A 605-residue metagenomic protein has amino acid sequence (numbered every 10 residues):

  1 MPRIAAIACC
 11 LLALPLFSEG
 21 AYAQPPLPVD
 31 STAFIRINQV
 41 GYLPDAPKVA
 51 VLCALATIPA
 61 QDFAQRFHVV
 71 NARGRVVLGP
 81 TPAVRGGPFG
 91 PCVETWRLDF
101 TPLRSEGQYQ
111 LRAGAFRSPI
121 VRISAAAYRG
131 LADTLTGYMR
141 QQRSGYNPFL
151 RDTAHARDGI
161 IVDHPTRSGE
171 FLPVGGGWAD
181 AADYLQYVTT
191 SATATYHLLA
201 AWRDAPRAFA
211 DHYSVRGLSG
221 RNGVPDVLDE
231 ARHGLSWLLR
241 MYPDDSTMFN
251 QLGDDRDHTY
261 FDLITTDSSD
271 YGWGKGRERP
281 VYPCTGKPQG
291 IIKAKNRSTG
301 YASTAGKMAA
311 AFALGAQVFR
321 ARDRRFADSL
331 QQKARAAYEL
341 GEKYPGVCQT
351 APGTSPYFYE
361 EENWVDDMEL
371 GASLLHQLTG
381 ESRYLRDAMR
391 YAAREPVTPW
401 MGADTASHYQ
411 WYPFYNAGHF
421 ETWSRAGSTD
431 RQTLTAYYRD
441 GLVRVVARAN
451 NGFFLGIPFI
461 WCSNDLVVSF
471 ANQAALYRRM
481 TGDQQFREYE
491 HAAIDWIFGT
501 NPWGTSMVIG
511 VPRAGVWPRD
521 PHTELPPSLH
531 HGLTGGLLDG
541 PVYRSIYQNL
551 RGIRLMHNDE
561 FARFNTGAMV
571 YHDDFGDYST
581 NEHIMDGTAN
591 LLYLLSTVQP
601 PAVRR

Functional and structural regions predicted by a protein language model:
M1-I4: Positively charged n-region of N-terminal signal peptides that target proteins for export
I7-F17: Bacterial N-terminal signal peptides
S18-A23: Boundary at the C-terminal end of the N-terminal hydrophobic targeting segment
I35-G114, P119, A125, R140-A192 (+9 more regions): Aromatic (Trp/Tyr) and acidic
A200-H233, Q289-K295, L314-L330: Short coil/linker segments at helix-helix boundaries
V227-L252: Carboxylate/His-rich catalytic cores and anion/metal-binding grooves
A393-T405: Solenoid-like repeat scaffolds
